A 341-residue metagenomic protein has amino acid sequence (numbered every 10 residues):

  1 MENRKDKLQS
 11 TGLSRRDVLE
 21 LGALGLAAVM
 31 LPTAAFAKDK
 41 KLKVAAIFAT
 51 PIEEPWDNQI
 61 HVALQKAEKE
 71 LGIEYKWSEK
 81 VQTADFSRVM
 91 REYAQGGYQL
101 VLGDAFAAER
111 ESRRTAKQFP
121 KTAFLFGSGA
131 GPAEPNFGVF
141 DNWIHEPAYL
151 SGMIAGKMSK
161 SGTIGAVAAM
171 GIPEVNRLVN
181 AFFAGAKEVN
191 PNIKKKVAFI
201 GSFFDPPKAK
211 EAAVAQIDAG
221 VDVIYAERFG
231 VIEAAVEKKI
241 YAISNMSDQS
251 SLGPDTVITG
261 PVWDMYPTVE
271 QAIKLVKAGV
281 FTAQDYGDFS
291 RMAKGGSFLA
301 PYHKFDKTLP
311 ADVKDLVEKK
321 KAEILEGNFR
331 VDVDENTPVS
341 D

Functional and structural regions predicted by a protein language model:
M1-A34: N-terminal secretory signal peptides
G12, T33-A46: C-terminal segment of N-terminal export signals and the immediately downstream linker at the start of the mature
K43-E68, K76-A84, F106, G171-R177: Extracytoplasmic "Venus flytrap"
L64, L150-I193, V197, D285-L309: An alpha-beta-alpha
Y98-A105, L125-G127, A219-F229, N245: Periplasmic-binding protein-like
K117-N142, M246-D255: Flexible loop/hinge segments that line or gate small-molecule binding clefts
P132-I154, A166-G171, P254-P267: Short beta-strand elements at the ligand-binding edges of bilobed clamshell
K277-D341: Hinge/cleft segment of the Venus flytrap/periplasmic-binding protein
